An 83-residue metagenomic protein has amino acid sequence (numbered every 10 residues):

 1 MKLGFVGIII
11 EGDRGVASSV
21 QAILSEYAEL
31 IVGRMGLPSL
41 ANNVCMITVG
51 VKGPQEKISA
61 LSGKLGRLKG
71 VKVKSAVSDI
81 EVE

Functional and structural regions predicted by a protein language model:
M1-E83: Long, contiguous binding/interaction regions
